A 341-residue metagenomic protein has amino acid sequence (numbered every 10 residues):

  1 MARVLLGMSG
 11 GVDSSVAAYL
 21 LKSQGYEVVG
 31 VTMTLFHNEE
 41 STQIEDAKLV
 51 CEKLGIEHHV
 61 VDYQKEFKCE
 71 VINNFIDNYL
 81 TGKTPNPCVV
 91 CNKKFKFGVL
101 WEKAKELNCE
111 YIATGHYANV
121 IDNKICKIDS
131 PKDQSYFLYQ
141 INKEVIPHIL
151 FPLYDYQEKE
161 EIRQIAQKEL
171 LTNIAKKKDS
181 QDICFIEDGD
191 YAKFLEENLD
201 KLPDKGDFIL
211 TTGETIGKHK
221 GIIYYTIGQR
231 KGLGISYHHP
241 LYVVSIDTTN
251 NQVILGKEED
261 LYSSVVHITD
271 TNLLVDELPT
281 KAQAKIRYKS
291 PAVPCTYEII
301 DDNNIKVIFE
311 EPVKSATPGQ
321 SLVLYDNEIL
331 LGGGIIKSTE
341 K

Functional and structural regions predicted by a protein language model:
M1-Y139, E160-E161: ATP-dependent adenylation/nucleotidyltransferase module used to activate substrates
A113-N119, I125-K341: AMP-forming adenylation/ATP pyrophosphatase catalytic core
